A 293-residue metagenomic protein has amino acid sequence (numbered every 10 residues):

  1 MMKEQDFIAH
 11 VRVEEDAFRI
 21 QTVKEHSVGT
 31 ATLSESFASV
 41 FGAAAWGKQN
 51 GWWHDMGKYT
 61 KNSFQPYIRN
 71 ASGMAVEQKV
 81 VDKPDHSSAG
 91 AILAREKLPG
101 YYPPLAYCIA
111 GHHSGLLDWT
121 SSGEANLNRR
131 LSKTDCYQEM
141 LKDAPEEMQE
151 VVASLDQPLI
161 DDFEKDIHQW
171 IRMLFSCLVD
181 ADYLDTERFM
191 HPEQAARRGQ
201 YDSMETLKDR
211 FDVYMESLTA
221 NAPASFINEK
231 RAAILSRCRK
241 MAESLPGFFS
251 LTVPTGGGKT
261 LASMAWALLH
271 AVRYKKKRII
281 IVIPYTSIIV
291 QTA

Functional and structural regions predicted by a protein language model:
M1-Y214: Accessory nucleic-acid engagement/destabilization modules that flank
I20-H26, M215-T252: Conserved pre-motif I regulatory segment
I20-K24, W46, F163-I167, A224 (+3 more regions): Conserved phosphate/pyrophosphate-binding and hydrolysis machinery centered on Walker-type P-loop NTPases, extending
L33, R237, W266-A267: Short, hydrophobic/aromatic alpha-helical segments in well-folded domains
W46, F248-S250, R278-I280: Residue-level preference for the first positions of well-ordered beta-strands
I109, L245-H270: Walker A/P-loop
K276-A293: Conserved Walker A/P-loop ATP-binding site and its immediately adjacent core in helicase/helicase-like ATPase domains
